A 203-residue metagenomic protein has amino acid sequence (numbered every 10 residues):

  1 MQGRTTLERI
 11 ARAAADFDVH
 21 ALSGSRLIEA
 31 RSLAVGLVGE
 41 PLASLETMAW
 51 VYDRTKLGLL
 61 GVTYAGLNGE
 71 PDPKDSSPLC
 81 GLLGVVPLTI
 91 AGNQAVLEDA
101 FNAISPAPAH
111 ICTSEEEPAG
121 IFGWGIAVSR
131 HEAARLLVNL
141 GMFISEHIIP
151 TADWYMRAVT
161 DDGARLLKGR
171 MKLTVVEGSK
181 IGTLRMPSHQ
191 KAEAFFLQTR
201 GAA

Functional and structural regions predicted by a protein language model:
M1-S23, L37-V38, E117-P118, F122 (+1 more regions): Terminal substrate-recognition subdomain of acyl/acetyltransferases
Q2-L79: Short amphipathic alpha-helix that is part of the acyltransferase structural core
T47-V51, A109-C112, M142-S145: Catalytic micro-motifs at enzyme active sites that drive phosphoryl/nucleotidyl and oxygen chemistry
G61-V62, L79-V85, D153-R157: A structural signal for short, well-ordered beta-strand segments and their strand-loop junctions that often border
P71-P73, L83, R165-G169: A short acidic (Asp/Glu
G84-G125: Conserved acyl-donor/pantetheine-binding loop and adjacent beta-alpha core of acyl/acetyltransferases and related
E98-N102, G141, T199-A202: Short intrinsically disordered coil segments
G120-H147: Conserved acetyl-CoA-binding loop-helix of GNAT-fold acetyltransferases
